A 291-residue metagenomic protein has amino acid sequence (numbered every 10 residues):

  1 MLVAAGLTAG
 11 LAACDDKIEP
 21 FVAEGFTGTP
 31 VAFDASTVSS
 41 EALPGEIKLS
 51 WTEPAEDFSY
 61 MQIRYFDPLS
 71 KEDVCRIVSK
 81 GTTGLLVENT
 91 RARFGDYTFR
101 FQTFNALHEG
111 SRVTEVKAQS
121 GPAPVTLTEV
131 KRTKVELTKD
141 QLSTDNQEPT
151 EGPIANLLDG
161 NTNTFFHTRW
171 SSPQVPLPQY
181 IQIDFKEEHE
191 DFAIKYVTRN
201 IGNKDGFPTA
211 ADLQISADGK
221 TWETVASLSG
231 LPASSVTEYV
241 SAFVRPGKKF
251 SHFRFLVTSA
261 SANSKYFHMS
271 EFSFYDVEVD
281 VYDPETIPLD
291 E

Functional and structural regions predicted by a protein language model:
G10-A13: C-terminal motif of bacterial Sec signal peptides marking the signal peptidase cleavage site
D15-D57, R112-L137, V277-L289: Pro/Thr/Ser/Gly-rich low-complexity, intrinsically disordered linker/stalk tracts
A55-R76, T209-I215: Extracellular low-complexity, O-glycosylation-prone stalks/linkers
C75-T82, L231-A233: Short beta-strand segments within Ig-like beta-sandwich modules, predominantly Fibronectin type-III
V87-E115: Beta-strand-rich modules
Q119-K186, R199-D205, D280-E291: Disordered, acidic Ser/Thr/Pro-rich linker "stalks" and the adjacent N-terminal cap of the next globular domain
H189-N203, F255: A short beta-strand element within beta-rich, extracytoplasmic domains of secreted/secretory-pathway proteins
K204-E291: Trp- and acidic/polar-enriched beta-sheet ligand-binding modules for extracellular glycan and matrix recognition
